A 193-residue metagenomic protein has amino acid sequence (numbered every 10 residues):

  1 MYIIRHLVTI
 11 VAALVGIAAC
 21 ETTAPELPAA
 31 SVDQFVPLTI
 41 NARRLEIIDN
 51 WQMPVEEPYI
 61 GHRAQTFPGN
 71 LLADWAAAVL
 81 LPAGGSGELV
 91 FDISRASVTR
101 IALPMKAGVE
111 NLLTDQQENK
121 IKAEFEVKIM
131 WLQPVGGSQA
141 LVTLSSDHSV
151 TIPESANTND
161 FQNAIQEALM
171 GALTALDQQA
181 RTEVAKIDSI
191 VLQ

Functional and structural regions predicted by a protein language model:
M1-C20: Sec-dependent bacterial lipoprotein signal peptides
C20-D74, S189-Q193: A structural "domain/chain start" motif
I60-H62, G137-Q178: Short secondary-structure boundary motifs at beta->alpha junctions and helix caps
G61-R63, F67, P82, S86 (+1 more regions): Surface-exposed acidic loop/strand-edge motifs in secreted or periplasmic proteins that form small linear binding
H62, L71-A78, K106-Q116: N-terminal post-signal-peptidase region of extra-cytosolic proteins
G87-L141: Surface-exposed short loop/turn segments
Q178-Q193: Short, highly charged C-terminal tails/helix-capping segments
